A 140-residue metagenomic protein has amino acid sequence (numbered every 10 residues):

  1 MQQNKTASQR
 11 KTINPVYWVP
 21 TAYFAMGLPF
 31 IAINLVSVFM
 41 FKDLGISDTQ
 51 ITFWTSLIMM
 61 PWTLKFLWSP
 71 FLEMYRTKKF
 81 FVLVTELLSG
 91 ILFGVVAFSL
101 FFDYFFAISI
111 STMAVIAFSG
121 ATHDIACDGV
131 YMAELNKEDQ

Functional and structural regions predicted by a protein language model:
T6-W62: Helix-loop boundary and gating motifs at the non-cytosolic
P15-P20, V82, S109, M113: Hydrophobic alpha-helix/TM-entry signal in multi-pass membrane transporters
F24, Y104-H123: Hydrophobic core of transmembrane alpha-helices in multi-pass small-molecule transporters, especially MFS/SLC-type
V38, K42, L72, Y131-N136: Helix-terminus/helix-capping segments at the ends of transmembrane helices and short amphipathic helices
L64-T77: Helix-to-loop junctions at the C-terminal end of transmembrane segments in multipass secondary transporters
L83, L87-Y104: C-terminal ends and interior cores of transmembrane alpha-helices in multi-pass membrane transporters/permeases
A121-L135: Intracellular juxtamembrane helix-capping segments at the cytosolic ends of symmetry-related transmembrane helices
